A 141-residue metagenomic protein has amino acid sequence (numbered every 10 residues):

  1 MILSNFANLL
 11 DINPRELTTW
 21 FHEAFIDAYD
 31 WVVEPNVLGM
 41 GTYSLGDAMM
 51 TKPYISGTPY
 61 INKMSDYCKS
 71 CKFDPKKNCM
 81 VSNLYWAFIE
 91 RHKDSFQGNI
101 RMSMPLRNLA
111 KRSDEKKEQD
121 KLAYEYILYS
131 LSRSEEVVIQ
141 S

Functional and structural regions predicted by a protein language model:
M1-S141: C-terminal catalytic domain of photolyase/cryptochrome flavoproteins, centering on the FAD-binding pocket
